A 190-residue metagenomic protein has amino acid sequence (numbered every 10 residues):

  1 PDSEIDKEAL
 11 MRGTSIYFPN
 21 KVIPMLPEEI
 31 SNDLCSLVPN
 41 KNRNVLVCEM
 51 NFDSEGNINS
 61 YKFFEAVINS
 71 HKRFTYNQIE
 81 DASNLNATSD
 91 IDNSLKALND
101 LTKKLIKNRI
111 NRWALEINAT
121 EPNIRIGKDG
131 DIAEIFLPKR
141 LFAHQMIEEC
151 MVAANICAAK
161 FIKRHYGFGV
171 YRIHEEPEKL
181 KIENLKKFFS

Functional and structural regions predicted by a protein language model:
P1-S190: Electropositive polyanion-binding surfaces
